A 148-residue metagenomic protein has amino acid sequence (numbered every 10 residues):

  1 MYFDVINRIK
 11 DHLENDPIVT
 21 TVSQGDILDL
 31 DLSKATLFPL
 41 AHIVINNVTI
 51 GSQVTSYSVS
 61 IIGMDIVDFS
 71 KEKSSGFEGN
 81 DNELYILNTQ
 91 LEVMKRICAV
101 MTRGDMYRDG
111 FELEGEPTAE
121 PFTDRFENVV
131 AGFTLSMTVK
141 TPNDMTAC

Functional and structural regions predicted by a protein language model:
M1-S23, I45-C148: Charged, amphipathic alpha-helical segments and their flanking helix caps
V19-S33: A short acidic/basic microdomain associated with nuclease active sites
D29-A35, R125-V129: A short beta-turn/loop motif at secondary-structure boundaries
A35-N47: A short, hydrophobic beta-strand-centered structural micro-motif
